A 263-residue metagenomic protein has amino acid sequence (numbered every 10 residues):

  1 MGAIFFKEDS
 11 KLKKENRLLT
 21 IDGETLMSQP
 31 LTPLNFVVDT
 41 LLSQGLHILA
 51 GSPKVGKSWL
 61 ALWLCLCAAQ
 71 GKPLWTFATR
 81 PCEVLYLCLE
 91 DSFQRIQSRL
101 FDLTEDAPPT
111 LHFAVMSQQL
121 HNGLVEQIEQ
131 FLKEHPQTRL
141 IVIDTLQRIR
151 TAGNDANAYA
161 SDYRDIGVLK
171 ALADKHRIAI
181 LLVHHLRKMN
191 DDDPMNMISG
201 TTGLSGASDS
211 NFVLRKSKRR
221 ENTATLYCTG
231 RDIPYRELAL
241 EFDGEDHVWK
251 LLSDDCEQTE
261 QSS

Functional and structural regions predicted by a protein language model:
M1-L18: Short, small/acidic-rich helices and loops at N termini and domain boundaries of DNA replication/processing enzymes
K14-L18, E24, L31-P33, V37-V38 (+6 more regions): Conserved inter-motif catalytic segment of the P-loop NTP-binding fold
M27-P33, D192-N196: Short gly/ser/thr-rich secondary-structure transition/capping motifs
S43-H47, C82: Pre-Walker A (Motif I) flank of P-loop NTPase domains
I48-A50, K54, S58-W59, L87 (+1 more regions): Phosphate-binding/switch region of NTP-binding enzymes
L60, L64: Hydrophobic positions on the alpha1 helix immediately C-terminal to the Walker A/P-loop
A69: Gly/Ala-rich phosphate-binding loop of Rossmann-like dinucleotide-binding domains, activating on the conserved
L251-S263: Short alpha-helical segments that sit at the start of domains
